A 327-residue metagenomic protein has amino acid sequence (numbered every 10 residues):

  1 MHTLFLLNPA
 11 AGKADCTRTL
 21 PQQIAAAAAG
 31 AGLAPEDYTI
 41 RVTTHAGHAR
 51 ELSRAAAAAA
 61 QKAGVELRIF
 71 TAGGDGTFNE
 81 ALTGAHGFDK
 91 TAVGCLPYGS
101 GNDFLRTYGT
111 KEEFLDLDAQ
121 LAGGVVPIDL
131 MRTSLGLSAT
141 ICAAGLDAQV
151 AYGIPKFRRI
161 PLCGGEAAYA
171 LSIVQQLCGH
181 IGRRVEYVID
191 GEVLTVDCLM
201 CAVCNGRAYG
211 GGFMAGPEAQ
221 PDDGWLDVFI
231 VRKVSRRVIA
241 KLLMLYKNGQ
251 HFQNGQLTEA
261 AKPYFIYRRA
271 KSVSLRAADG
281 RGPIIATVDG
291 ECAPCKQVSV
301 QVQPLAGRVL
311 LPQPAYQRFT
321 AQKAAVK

Functional and structural regions predicted by a protein language model:
M1-I69, Y316, K323-K327: ATP/NTP phosphate-donor binding region
P9, A72-G74, L96-Y98: Glycine-rich beta-strand-to-loop/alpha-helix junction loops that act as flexible
G12-C16, G210, V309: Short N-terminal binding/cap micro-motifs at the start of the first secondary-structure element
T43, G87-V203: Catalytic core of DAGKc-family lipid kinases
T77-D89: Short Gly/Thr/Asp-enriched flexible loops that form oxyanion-binding sites at enzyme active sites
A143, D147, A202-G216, E291-C292: Glycine-rich phosphate/pyrophosphate-binding beta-alpha loops
R158-A168, G211-G212, P217-A240: Gly/Ser/Thr-rich active-site loops/lids in small-molecule metabolic enzymes that frequently grip phosphoryl groups
I189, Q220, I230-K327: ATP/nucleoside-binding phosphotransfer catalytic cores, i.e., glycine-rich phosphate-binding loops
